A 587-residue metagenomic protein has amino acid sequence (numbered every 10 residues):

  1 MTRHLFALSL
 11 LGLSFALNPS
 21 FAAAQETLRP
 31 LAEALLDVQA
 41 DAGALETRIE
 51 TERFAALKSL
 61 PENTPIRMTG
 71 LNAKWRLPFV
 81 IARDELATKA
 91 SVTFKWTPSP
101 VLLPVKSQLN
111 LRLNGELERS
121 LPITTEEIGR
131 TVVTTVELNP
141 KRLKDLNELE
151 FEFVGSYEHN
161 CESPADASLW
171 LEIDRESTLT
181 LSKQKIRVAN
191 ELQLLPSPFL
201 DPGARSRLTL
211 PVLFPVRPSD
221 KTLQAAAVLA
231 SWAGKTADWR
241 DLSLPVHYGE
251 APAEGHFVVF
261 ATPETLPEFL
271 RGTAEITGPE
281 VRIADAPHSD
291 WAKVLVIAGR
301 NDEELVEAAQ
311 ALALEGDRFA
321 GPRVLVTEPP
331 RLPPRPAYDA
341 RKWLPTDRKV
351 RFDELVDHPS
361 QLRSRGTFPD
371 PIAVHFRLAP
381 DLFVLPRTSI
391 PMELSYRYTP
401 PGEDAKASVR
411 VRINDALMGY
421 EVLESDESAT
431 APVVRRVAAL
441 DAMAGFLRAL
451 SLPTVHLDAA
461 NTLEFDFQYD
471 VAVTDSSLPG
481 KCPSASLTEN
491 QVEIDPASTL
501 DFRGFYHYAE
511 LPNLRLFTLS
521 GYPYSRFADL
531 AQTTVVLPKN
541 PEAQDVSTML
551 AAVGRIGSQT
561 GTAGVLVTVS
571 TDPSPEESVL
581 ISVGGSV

Functional and structural regions predicted by a protein language model:
M1-L5: Positively charged n-region of N-terminal signal peptides that target proteins for export
A7-N18: Bacterial N-terminal signal peptides
N18-E26: Signal peptide processing junction and immediate N-terminal pro/mature segment of secreted/exported proteins
Q25-V587: Solvent-exposed alpha-helical segments and adjacent loops that form catalytic or protein-interaction surfaces
